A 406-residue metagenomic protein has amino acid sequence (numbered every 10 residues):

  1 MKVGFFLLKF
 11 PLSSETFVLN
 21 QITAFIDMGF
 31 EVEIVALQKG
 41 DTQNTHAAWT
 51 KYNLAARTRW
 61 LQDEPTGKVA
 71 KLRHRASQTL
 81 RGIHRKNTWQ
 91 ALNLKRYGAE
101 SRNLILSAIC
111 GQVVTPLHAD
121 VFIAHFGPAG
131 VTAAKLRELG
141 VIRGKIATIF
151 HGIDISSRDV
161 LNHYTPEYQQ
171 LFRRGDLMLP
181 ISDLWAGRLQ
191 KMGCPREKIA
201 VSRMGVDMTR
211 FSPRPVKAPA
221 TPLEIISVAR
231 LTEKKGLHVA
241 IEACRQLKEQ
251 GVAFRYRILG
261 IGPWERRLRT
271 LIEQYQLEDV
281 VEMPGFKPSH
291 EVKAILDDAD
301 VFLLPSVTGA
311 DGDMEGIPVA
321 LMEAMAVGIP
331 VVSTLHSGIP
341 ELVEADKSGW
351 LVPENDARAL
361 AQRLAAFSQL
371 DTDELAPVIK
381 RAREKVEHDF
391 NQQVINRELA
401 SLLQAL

Functional and structural regions predicted by a protein language model:
R158-N162, Q190, R196, V206-T221: Acidic anion/phosphate-binding donor-loop and adjacent secondary structure in glycosyltransferase catalytic cores
L179, K217-K235, I241-C244, F302: Conserved donor-binding/catalytic core segment of Leloir-type glycosyltransferases
L184, G205: Carbohydrate-associated surface elements
R267-H290: Nucleotide-activated donor-binding/catalytic signature segment of Leloir-type glycosyltransferases, i.e., the conserved
V280, A359, A366, D373-D389 (+1 more regions): A short, well-ordered alpha-helix in the C-terminal region of glycosyltransferases
D297-G312, I329: Acidic donor-binding loop of glycosyltransferase active sites
L321-A326, P330-S333, V343: Short hydrophobic beta-strand element within catalytic cores of glycosyltransferases and related nucleotide-activated
A345-D346, W350-A357, A366-T372: Conserved acidic donor-binding segment of nucleotide-sugar-dependent glycosyltransferases
